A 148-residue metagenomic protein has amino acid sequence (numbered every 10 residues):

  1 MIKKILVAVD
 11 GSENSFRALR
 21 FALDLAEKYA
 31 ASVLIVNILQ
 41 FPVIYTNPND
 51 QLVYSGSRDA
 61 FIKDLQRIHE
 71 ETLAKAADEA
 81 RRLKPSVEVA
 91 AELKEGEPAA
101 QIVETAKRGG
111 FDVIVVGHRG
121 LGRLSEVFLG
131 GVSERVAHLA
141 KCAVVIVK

Functional and structural regions predicted by a protein language model:
K3-G56, K84, E88: Small/aliphatic-rich secondary-structure junction motif
L19, Q51-L52, I68-L73, P98 (+2 more regions): Conserved N-terminal glycine/acidic-rich loop preference
V36, A90-K94, V145: General small-molecule cofactor/ligand-binding pocket signal
D50-Y54, K107-G109, V132-S133: Short, hinge-like loop/turn segments at secondary-structure boundaries
S55-E71: A short acidic, glycine-rich active-site loop that binds or catalyzes chemistry on phosphate/adenosine moieties
K75-I114: Structural beta-alpha unit
V113-R135: Glycine-rich, Arg-bearing micro-motifs that act as flexible, cationic patches
